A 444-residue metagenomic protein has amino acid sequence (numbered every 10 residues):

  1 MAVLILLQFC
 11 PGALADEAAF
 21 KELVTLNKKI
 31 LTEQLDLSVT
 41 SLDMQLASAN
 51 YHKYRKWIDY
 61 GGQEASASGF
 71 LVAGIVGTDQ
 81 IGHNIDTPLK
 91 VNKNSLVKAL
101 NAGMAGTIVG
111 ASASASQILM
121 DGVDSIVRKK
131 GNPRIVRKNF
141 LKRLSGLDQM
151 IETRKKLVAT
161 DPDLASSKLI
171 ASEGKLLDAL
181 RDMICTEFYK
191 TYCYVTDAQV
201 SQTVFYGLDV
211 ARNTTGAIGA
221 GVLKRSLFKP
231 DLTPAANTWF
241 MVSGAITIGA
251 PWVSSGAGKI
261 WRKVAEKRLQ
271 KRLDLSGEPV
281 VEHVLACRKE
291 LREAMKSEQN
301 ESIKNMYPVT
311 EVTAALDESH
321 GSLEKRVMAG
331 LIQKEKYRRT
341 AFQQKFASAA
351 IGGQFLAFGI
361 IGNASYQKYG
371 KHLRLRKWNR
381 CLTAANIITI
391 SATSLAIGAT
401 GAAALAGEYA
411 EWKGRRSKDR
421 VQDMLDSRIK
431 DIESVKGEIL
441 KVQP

Functional and structural regions predicted by a protein language model:
M1-E17: Classical Sec-dependent N-terminal signal peptides that target proteins to the secretory pathway
D16-A111, Q117, D124, I170-G207 (+1 more regions): Leu/Val/Ala/Ile-rich N-terminal alpha-helices, chiefly Sec-type signal peptides and the beginnings
A19-E33, L37, P133-T160, V264-T340 (+2 more regions): Cytosolic/matrix-facing juxtamembrane and C-terminal tails of multi-pass cellular membrane proteins
V39-A47, I170-V200, Y307-Q344, S348 (+1 more regions): Membrane-proximal, non-transmembrane alpha-helical segments
W57-G82, K98-I126, D197-R225, A235-V264 (+2 more regions): Membrane-active amphipathic alpha-helices enriched in small hydrophobic residues
G69-V72, A113-S116, M120, D148-P162 (+10 more regions): A structural signal for well-ordered alpha-helices, especially hydrophobic packing surfaces of coiled-coils
D86-V91, P133-R137, F228-P234, Q270-K271 (+1 more regions): Interhelical loop segments of eukaryotic multi-pass membrane proteins
V123-I135: Surface-exposed, polar helix/loop patches in the mature regions of secreted/periplasmic/lumenal proteins that form
